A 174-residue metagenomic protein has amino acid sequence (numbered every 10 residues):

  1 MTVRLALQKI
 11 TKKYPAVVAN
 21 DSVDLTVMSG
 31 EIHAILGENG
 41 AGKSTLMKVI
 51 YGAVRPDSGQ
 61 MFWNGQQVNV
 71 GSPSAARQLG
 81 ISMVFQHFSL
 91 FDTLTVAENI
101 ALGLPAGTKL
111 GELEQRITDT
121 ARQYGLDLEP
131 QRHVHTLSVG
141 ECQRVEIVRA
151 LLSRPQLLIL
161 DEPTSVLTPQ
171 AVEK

Functional and structural regions predicted by a protein language model:
M1-K174: Glycine-rich phosphate-binding loops of nucleotide-dependent enzymes
